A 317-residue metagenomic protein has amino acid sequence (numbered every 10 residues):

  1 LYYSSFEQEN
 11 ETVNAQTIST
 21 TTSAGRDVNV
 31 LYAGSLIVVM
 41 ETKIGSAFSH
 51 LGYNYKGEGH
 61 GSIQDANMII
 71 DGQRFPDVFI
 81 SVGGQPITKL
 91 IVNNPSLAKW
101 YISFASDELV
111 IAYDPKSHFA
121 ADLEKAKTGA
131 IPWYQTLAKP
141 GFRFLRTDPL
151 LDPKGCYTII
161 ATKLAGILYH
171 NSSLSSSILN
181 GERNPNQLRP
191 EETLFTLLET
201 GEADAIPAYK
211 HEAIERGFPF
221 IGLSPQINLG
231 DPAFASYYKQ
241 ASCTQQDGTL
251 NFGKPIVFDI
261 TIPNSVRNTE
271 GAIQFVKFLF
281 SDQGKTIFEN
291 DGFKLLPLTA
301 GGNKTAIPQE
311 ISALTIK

Functional and structural regions predicted by a protein language model:
L1-L51, K56, H60-A66, I70 (+4 more regions): Exported/periplasmic ABC-transporter solute-binding proteins
G61-S62, S103-A105: Short, glycine-/polar-rich solvent-exposed loops and beta-turns at beta-strand/coil boundaries
P76-I80, P86-S103: Short beta-strand-centered segments that line the small-molecule binding cleft or hinge of alpha/beta clamshell
E108: Short hydrophobic/aromatic beta-strand or adjacent loop that forms the aromatic wall/cage of a ligand/substrate-binding
